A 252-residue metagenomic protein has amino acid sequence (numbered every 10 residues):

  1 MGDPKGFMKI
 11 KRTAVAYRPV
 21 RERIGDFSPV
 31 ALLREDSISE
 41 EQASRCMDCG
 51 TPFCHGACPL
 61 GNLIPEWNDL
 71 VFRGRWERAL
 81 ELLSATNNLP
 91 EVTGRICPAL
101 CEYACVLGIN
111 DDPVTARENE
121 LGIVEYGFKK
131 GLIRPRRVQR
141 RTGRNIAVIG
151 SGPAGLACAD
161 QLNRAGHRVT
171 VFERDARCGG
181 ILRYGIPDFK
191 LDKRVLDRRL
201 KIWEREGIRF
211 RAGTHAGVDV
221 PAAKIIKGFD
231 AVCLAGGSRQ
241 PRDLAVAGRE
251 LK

Functional and structural regions predicted by a protein language model:
M1-N145, K193, V232-K252: Ferredoxin-type iron-sulfur electron-transfer modules and their immediate structural context
L80-N87, N119, I181-D230: N-terminal Rossmann-like dinucleotide/flavin-binding domain of flavoprotein oxidoreductases that bind FAD/FMN
N88, G152-A154, R177: Residue-level detector of alpha-helix initiation sites
N145-T170: N-terminal Rossmann-like FAD-binding beta1-loop-alpha1 element of flavoenzymes
G155, V218, R239-R242: Glycine-rich nucleotide phosphate-binding loop and flanking beta-alpha elements of Rossmann-like dinucleotide-binding
A159-Q161, R183-Y184, L244-G248: Short amphipathic alpha-helical segments
H167-R183: Glycine-rich FAD pyrophosphate-binding loop
R168, G207-R209, K252: Conserved beta-strand segments of alpha/beta enzyme cores
